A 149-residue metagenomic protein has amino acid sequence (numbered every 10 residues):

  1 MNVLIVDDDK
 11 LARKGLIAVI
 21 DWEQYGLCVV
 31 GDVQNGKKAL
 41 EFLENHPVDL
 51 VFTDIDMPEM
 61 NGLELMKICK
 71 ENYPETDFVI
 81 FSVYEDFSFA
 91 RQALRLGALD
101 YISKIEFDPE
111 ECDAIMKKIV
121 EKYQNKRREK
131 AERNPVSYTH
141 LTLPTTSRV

Functional and structural regions predicted by a protein language model:
D7, D54: Active-site residues of response regulator receiver
K10-G31: Two-component/phosphorelay signaling modules centered on CheY-like receiver
D32-E41, G62: Helix N-cap/capping motif at the beta->alpha junctions
E41, L63-P74: Short amphipathic alpha-helix used as the core "switch/output" element in two-component signaling
M57: Receiver (REC) domain active-site loop signature in two-component systems and cognate sites in sensor histidine kinases
L94, A98-L141: Interdomain helical linkers/hinges and coiled-coil/dimerization scaffolds that transmit conformational signals
H140-V149: Single conserved hydrophobic/aromatic residue that forms the stacking wall/gate of nucleotide- or nucleobase-binding
